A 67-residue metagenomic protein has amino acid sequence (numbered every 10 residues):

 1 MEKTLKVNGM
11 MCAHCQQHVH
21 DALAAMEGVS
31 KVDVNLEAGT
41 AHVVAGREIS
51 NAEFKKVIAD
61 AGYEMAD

Functional and structural regions predicted by a protein language model:
M1-D67: Flexible metal-binding regulatory segments at protein termini and peripheral loops
